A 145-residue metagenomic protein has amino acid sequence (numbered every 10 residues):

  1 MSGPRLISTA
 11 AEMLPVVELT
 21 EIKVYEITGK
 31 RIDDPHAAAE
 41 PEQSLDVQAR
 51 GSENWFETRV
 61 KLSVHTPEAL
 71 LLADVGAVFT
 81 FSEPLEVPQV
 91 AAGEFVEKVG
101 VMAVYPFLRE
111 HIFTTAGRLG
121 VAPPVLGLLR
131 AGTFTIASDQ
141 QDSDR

Functional and structural regions predicted by a protein language model:
M1-M102, E110-R145: N-terminal intrinsically disordered, cationic/polar leader segments that include organellar targeting peptides
